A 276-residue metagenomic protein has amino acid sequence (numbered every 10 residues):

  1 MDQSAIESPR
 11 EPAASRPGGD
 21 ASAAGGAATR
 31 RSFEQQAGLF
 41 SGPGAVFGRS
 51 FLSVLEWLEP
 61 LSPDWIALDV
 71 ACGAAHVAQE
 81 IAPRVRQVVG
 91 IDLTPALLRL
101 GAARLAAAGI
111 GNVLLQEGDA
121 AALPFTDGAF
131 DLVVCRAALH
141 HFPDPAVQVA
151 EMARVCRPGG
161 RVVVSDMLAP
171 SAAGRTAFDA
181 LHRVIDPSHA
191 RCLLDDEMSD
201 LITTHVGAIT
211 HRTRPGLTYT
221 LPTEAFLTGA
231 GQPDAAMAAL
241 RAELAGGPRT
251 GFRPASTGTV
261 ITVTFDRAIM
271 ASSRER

Functional and structural regions predicted by a protein language model:
D2-S62, H76-E80, L97-L100, T223-L227: Conserved class I S-adenosyl-L-methionine
L68, A74-A122: Class I SAM-dependent methyltransferase SAM/SAH-binding core
A74, A208-R276: Conserved Class I S-adenosyl-L-methionine
A121-L132: A short acidic, Gly/Pro-enriched loop at the edge of an enzyme's catalytic core that lines a small-molecule cofactor
L132-P143: A short SAM/SAH-binding and catalytic strip from SAM-dependent methyltransferases
A146-P158: A short glycine-rich, Lys/Arg-flanked "PGG" loop and its adjoining helix->strand segment in the class I
V163-D186: Conserved class I S-adenosyl-L-methionine
R191-V206: Short alpha-helix
